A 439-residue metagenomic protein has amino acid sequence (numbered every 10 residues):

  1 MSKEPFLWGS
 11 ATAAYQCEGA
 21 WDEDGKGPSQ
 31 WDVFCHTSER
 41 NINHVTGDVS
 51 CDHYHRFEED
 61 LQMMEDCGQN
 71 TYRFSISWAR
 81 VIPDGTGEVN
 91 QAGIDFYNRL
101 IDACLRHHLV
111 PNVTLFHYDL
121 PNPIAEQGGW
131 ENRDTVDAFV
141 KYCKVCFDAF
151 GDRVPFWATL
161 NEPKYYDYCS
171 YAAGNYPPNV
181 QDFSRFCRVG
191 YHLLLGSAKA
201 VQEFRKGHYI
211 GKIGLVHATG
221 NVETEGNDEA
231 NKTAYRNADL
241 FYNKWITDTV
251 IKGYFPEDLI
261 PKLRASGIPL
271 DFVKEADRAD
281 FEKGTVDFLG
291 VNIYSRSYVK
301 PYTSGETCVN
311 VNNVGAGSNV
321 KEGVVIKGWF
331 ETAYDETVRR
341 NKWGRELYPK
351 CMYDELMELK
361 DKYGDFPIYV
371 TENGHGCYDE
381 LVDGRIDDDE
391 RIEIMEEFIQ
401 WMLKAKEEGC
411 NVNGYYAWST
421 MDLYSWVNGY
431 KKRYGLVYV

Functional and structural regions predicted by a protein language model:
M1-N41, E65, D84-T86, I94-V439: Active-site region of glycoside hydrolase catalytic domains
I42-R56, W130-R133: Active-site mouth loops of central-metabolism enzymes
D48-Y72: Active-site-flanking structural segment that lines cofactor/substrate pockets
R73-S75, N112: Short, conserved beta-strand segments within well-ordered enzyme catalytic domains that often line or immediately flank
I76-V89: Glycine-rich, proline-tolerant flexible connector loops at the mouths of alpha/beta enzymes
